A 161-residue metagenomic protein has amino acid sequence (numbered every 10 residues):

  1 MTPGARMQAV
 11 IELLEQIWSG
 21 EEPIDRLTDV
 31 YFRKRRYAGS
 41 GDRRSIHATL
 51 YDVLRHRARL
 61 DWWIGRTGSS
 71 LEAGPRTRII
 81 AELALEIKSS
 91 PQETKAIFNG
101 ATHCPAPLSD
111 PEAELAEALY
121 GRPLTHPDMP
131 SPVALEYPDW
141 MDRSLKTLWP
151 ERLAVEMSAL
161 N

Functional and structural regions predicted by a protein language model:
M1-N161: Class I Rossmann-like S-adenosyl-L-methionine
